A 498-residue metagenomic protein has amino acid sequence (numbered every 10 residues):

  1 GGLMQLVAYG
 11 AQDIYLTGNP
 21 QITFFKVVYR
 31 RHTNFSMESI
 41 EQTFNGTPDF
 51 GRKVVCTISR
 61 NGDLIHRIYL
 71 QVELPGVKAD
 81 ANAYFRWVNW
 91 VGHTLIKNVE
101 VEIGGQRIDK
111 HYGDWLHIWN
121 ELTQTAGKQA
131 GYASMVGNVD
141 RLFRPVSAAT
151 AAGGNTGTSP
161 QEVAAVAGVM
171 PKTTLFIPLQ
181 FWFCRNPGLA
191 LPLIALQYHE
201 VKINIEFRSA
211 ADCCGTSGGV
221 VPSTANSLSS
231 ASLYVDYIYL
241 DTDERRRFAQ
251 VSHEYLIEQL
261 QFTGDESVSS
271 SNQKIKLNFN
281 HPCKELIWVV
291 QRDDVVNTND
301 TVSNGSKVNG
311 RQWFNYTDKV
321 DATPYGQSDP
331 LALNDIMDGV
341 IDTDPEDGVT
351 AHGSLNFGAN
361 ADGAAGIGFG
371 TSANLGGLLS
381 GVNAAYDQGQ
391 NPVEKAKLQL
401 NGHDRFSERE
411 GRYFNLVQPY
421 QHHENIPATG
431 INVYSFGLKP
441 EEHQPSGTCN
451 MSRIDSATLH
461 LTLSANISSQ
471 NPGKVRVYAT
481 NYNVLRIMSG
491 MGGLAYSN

Functional and structural regions predicted by a protein language model:
G1-N498: Short, low-complexity Pro/Thr/Gly
